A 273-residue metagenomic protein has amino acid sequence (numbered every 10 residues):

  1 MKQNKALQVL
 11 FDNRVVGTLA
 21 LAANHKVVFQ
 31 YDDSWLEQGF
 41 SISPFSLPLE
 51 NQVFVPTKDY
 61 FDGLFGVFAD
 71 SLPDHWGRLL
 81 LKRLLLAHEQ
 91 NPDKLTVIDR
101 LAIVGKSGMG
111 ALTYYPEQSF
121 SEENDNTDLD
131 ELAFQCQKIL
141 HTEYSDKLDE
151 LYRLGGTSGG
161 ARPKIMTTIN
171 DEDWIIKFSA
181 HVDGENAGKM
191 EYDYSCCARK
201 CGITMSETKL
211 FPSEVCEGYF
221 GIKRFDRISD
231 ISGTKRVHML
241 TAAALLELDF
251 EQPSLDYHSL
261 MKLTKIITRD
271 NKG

Functional and structural regions predicted by a protein language model:
M1-G273: Phosphate/dinucleotide-binding and metal-coordinating scaffold of catalytic cores in nucleotide-dependent enzymes
